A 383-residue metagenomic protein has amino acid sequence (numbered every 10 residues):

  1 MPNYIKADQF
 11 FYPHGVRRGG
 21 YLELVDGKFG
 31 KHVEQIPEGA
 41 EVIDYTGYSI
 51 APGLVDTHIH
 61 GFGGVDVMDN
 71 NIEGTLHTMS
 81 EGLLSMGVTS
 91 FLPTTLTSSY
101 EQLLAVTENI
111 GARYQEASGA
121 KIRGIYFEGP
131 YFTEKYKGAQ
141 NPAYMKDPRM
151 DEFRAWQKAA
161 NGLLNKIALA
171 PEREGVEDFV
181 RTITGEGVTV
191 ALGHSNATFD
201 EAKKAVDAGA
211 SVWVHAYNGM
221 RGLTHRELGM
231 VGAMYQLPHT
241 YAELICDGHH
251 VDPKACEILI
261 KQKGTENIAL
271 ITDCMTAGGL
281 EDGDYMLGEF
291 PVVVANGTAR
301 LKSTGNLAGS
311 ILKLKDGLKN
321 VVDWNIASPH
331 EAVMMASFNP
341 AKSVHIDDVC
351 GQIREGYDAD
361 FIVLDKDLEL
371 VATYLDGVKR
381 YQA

Functional and structural regions predicted by a protein language model:
M1-A51: Histidine-rich, glycine-flanked metal-binding segment
D8, K342, Q352-A383: C-terminal cap of metal-dependent C-N hydrolases
Y45-A105: Metal-associated gating/positioning segment near the N- to mid-region
G61-G74, A139-K146, T189-G193: Active-site mouth loops of central-metabolism enzymes
E81-L163: Divalent-metal coordination cores built from histidine and acidic residues
F127, I183, W213, V321 (+1 more regions): Conserved, mostly hydrophobic/aromatic
R154, K158-L280: Active-site core of metal-dependent hydrolases
A233-A242, I260-T272, G278-L364: His/Asp/Glu-enriched, well-ordered alpha-helical/loop segment that forms or immediately abuts the divalent-metal
